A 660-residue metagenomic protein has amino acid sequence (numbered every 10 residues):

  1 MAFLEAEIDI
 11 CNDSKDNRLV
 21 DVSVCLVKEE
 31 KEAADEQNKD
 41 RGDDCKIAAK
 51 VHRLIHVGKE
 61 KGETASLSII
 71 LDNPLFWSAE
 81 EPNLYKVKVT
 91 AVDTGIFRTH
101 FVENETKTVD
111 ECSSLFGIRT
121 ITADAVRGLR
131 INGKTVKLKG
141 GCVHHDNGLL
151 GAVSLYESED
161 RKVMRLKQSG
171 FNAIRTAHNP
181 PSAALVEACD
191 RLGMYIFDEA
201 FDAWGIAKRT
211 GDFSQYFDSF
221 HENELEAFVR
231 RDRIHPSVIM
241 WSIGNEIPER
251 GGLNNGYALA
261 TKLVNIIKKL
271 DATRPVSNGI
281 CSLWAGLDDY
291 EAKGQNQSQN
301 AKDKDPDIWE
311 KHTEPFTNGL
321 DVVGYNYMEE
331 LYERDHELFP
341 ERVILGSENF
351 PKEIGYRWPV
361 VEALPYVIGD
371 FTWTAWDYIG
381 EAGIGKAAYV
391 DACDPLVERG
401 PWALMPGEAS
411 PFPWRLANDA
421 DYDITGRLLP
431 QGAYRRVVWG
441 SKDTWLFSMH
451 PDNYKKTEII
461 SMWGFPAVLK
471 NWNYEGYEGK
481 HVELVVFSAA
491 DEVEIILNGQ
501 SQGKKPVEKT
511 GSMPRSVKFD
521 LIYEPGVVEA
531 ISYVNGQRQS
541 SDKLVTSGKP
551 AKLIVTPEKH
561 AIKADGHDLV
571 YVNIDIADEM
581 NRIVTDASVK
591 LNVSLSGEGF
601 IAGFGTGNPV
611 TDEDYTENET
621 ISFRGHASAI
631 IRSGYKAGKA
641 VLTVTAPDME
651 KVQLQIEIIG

Functional and structural regions predicted by a protein language model:
M1-A183, A188, L192-I196, I234-M240 (+6 more regions): Secreted/periplasmic carbohydrate-active enzymes, especially glycoside hydrolases
D160-L166, A173-S441, W445-H450, T457-M462 (+1 more regions): Substrate-binding/catalytic cleft of secreted carbohydrate-active enzymes, primarily glycoside hydrolases
